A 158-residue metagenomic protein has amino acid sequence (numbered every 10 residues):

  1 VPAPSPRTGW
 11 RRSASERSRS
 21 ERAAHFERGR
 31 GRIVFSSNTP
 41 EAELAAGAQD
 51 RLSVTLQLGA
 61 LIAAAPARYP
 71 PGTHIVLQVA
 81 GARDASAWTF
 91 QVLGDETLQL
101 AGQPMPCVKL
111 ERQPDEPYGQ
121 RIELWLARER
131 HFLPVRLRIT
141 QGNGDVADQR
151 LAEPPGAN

Functional and structural regions predicted by a protein language model:
V1-R30, A67-N158: Acidic, serine/threonine-rich low-complexity disordered tracts
S20-A64: Hydrophobic, well-structured mid-protein blocks that either form specific transmembrane helices
